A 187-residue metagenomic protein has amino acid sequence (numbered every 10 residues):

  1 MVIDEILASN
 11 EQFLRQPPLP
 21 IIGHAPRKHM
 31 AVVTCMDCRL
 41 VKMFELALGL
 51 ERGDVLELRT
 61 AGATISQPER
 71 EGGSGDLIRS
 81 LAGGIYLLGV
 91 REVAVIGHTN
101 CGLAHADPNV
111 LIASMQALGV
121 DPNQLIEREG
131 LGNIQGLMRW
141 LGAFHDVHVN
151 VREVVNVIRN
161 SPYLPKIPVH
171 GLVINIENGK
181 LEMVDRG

Functional and structural regions predicted by a protein language model:
M1-M30, D37-C38, A63-G73, G83-V90 (+1 more regions): Divalent-metal-activated hydrolytic enzyme cores
K28-C35, A47, E57: Glycine/small-residue-rich phosphate/adenosyl-binding loop
L40-K42: Short, well-ordered alpha-helical microsegments
E45-R52: Short Gly/aromatic-enriched secondary-structure transition segments
G53-V55, V90-R91: Short glycine-/polar-rich loops that comprise or flank the Walker A/P-loop and associated switch/sensor motifs
V55-G62: A short beta-strand-loop structural module common to alpha/beta enzyme folds
R91-N100: Histidine-centered catalytic micro-motifs
